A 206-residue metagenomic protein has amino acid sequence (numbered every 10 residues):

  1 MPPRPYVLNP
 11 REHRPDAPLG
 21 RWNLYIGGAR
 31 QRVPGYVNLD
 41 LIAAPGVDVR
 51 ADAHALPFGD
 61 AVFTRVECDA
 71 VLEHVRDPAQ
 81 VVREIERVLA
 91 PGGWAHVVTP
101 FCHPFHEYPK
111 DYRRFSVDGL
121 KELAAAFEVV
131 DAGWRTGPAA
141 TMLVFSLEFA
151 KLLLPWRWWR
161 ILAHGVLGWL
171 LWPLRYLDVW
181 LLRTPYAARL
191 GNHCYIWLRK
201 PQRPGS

Functional and structural regions predicted by a protein language model:
M1-Y25, I161-P173, N192-W197, P204-G205: N-terminal accessory regions of S-adenosyl-L-methionine
P2-R4, E86, K121: Non-transmembrane alpha-helical segments in soluble domains of secreted/periplasmic/extracellular proteins
P5-N9, V47-D48, L177-W180: Short gly/ser/thr-rich secondary-structure transition/capping motifs
P10-H106, S116-D118, W197-R199: Conserved SAM-binding loop
A79-Q80, E84, W94-Q202: S-adenosyl-L-methionine-dependent methyltransferase catalytic module, highlighting the catalytic core
